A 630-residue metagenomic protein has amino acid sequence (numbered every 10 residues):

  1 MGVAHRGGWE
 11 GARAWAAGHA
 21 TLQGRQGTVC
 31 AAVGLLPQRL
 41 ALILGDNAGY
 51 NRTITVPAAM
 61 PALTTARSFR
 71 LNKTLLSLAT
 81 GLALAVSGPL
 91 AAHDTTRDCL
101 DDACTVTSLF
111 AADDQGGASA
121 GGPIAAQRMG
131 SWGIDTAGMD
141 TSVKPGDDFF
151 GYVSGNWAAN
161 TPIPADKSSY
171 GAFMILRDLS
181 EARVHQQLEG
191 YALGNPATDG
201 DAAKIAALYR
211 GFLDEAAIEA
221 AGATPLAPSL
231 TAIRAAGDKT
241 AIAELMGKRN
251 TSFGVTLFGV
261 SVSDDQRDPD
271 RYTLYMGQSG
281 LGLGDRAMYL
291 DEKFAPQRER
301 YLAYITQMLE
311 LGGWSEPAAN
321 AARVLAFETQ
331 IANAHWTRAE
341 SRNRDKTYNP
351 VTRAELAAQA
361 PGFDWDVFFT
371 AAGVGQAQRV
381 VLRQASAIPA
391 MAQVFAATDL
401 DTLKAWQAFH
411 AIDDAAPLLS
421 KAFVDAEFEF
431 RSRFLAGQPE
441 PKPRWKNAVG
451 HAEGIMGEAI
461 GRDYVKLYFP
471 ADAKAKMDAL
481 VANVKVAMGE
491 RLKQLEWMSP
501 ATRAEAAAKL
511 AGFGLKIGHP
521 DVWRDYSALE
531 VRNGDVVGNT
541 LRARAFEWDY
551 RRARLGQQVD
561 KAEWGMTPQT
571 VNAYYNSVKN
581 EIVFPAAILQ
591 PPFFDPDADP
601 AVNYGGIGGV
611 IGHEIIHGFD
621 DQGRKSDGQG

Functional and structural regions predicted by a protein language model:
P61-A91: Gram-negative bacterial Sec-dependent N-terminal signal peptides
P123, Q330, Q359-G362, V381-A385 (+6 more regions): Intrinsically disordered, low-complexity linker/terminal regions across diverse proteins
A125-Q127, K144-F212, Q629: Active-site-surrounding "flap" and adjacent substrate/cofactor-binding loops of secreted or lumenal enzymes, prototyped
E189-N483: Noncatalytic, helix-rich "gating/capping" subdomain that lines the substrate-entry/channel surface of large enzyme
